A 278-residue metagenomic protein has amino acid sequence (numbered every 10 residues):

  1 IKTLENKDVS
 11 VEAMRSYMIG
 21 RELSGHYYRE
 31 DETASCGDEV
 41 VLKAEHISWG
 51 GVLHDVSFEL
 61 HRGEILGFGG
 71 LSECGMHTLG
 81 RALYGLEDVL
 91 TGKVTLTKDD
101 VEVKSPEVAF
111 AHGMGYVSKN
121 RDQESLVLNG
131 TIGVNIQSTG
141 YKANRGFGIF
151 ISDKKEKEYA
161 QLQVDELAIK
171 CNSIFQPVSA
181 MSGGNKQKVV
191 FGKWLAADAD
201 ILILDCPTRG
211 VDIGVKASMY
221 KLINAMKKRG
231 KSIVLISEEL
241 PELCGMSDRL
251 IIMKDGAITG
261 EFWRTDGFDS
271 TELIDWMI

Functional and structural regions predicted by a protein language model:
I1-I278: Glycine-rich phosphate-binding loops of nucleotide-dependent enzymes
